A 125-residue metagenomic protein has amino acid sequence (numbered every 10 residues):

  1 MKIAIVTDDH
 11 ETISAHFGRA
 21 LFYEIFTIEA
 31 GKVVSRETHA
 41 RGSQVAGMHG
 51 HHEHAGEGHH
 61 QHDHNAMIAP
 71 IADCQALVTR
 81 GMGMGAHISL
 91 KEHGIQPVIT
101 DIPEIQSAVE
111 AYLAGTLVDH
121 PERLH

Functional and structural regions predicted by a protein language model:
M1-H62, A66-C74, T100-H125: Non-catalytic interface/targeting segments
Q75-R80: Short glycine-rich phosphate-binding loop at a beta-alpha junction
L90: Extended, alpha-helix-rich binding/interface surfaces that flank or overlap catalytic cores and mediate recognition
H93-G94: Short, structured coil segments at secondary-structure junctions
